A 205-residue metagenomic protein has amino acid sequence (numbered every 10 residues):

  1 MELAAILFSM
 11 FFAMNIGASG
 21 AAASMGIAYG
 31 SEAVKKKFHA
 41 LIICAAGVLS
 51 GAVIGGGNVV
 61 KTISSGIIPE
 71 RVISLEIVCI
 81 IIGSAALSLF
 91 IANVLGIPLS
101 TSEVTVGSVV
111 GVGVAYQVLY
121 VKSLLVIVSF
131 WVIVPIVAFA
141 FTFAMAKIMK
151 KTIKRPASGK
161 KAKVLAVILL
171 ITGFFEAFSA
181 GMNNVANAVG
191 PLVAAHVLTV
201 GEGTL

Functional and structural regions predicted by a protein language model:
M1-L205: Multi-pass alpha-helical transmembrane bundle typical of ion/small-solute transporters and intramembrane aspartyl
